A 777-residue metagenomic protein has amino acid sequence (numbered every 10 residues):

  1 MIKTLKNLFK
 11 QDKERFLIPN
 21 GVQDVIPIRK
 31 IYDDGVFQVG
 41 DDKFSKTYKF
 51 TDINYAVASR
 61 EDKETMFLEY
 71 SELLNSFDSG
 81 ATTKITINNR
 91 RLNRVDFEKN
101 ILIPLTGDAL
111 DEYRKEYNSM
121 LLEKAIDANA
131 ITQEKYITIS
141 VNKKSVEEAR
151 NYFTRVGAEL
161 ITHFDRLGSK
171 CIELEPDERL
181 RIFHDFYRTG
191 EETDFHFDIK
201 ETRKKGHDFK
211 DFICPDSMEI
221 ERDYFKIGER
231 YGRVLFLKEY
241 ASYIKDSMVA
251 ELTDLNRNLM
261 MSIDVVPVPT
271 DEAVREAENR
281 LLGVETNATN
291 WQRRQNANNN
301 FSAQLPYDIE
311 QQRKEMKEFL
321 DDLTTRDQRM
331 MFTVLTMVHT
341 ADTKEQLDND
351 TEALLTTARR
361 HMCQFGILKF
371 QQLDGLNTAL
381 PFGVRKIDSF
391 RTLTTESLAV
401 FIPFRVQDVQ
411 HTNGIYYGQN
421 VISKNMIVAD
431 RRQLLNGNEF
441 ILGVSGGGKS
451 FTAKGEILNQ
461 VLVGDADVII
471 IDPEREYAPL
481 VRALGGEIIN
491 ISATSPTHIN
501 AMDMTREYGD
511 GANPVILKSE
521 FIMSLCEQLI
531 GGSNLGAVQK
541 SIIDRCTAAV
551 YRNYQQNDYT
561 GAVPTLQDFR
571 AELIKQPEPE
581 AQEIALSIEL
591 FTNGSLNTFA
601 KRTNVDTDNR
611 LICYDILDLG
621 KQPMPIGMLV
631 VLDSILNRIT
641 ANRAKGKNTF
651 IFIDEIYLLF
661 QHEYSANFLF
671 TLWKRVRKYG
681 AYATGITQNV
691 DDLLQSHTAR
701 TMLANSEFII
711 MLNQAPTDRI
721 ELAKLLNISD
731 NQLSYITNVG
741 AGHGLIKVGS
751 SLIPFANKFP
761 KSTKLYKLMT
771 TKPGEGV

Functional and structural regions predicted by a protein language model:
M1-F404: Extended, folded cores of ATP/NTP-driven motor/assembly subunits in large transport and secretion machines
I53, R60-S79, R90, T253 (+9 more regions): P-loop NTPase motor domains
I441: Hydrophobic anchor at the beta1->P-loop junction of P-loop NTPases
K449: Conserved lysine of the Walker
T452: Hydrophobic positions on the alpha1 helix immediately C-terminal to the Walker A/P-loop
N459-I469, N637: Post-Walker A helix-loop "phosphate-sensing" segment adjacent to the P-loop in P-loop NTPases
G485-I489, T698-M711: A short helix-turn-beta junction within AAA+ P-loop NTPase domains corresponding to the substrate/partner-engaging
L726-V777: Conserved P-loop NTPase
